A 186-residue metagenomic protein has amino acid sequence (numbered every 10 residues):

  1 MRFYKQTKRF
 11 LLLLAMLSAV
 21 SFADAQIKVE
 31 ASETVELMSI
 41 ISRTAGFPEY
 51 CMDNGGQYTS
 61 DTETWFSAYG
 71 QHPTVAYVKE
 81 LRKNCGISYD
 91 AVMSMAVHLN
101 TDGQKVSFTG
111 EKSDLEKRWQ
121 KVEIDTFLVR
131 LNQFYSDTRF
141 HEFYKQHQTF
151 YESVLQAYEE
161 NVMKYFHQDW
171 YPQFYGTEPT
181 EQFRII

Functional and structural regions predicted by a protein language model:
M1-K28: Bacterial Sec-dependent N-terminal signal peptides
Q26-V106: N-terminal mature-domain "stem" immediately C-terminal to a signal peptide or N-terminal signal-anchor/transmembrane
Q71-I186: Acidic/His-rich structured neighborhood in mature extracellular/periplasmic domains
